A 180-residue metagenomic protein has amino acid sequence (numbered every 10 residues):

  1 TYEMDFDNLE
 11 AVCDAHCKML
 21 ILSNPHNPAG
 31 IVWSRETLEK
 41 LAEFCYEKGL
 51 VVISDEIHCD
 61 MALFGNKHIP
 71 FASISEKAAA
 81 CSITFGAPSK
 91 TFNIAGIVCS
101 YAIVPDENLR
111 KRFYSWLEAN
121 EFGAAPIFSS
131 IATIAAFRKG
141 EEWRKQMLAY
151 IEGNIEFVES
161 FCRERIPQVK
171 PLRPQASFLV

Functional and structural regions predicted by a protein language model:
Y2-K67: Active-site phosphate-binding strand-loop segment of PLP-dependent enzymes
E47-K48, A78, R165: Helix C-cap/helix->beta junction micro-motif
I74-R112: Active-site PLP attachment segment
E107, I127-A149, S160-I166: Amphipathic alpha-helix from the class-I
L117-P126, V169: Glycine/threonine-rich helix-loop capping motifs at alpha-helix boundaries
I134, A149-E159, K170-V180: Conserved glycine-rich beta-strand-loop-beta hairpin in the small C-terminal domain of fold type I
